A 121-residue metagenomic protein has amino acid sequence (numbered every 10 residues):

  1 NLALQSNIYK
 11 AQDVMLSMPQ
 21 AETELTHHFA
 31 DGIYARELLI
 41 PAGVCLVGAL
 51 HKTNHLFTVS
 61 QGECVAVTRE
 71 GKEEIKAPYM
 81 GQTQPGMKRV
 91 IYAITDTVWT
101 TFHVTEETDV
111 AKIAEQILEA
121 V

Functional and structural regions predicted by a protein language model:
N1-E37: A short, N-terminal "cap"/entry segment at the start of jelly-roll beta-barrel domains of the cupin/DSBH fold
Y34-K52: Conserved short histidine dyad/triad with adjacent acidic residue
V44, Y79, M87, T95-T97: Surface-exposed loop/turn positions
L46-H51, T68, I91-Y92: Short histidine-centered beta-strand/loop micro-motifs that create catalytic or ligand/metal-coordination sites
H51-E70: Glycine- and acidic-residue-biased ligand/ion/polar-headgroup-sensing regions
T68-R89: Short acidic-glycine-tyrosine-enriched beta hairpin
I94-V121: Double-stranded beta-helix
